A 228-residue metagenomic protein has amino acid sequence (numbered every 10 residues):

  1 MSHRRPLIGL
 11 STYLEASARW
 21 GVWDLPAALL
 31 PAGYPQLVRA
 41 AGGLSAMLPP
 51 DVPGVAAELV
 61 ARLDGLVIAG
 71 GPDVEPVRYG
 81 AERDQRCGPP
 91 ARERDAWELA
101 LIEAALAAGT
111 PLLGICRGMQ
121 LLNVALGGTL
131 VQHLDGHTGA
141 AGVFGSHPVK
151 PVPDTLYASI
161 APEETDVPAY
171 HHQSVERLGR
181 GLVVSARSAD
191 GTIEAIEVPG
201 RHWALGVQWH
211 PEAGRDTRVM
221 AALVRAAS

Functional and structural regions predicted by a protein language model:
M1-L113, V124-L126, V131, D135-A158 (+5 more regions): N-terminal beta1-alpha1 cap of cysteine-dependent amidohydrolase-like domains
C116: Conserved G/P- and acidic residue-centered "switch" motifs that form tight phosphate/ATP-binding loops in soluble
M119-L121: Hydrophobic, aromatic-enriched interface-forming segments
L205-W209: Active-site-proximal beta-strand elements of phosphoester/diester hydrolases
